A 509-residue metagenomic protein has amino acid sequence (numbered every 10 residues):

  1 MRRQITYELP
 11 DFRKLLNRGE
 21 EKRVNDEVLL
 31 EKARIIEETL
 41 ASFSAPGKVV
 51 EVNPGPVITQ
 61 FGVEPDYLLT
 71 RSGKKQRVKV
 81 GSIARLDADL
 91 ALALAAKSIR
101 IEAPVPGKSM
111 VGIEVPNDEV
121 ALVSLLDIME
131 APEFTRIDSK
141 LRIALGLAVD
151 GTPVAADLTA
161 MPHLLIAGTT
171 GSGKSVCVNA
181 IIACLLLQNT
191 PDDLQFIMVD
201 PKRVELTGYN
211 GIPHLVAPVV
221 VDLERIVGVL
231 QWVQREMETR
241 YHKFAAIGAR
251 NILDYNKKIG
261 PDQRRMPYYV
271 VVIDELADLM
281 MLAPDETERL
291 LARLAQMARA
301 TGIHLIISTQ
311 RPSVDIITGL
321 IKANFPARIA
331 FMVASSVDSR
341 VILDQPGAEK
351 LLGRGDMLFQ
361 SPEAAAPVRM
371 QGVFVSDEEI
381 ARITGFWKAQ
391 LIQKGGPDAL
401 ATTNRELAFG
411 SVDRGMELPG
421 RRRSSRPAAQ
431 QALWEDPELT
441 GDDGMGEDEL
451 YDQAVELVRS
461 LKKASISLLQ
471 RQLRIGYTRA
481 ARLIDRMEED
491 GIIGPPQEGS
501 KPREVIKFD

Functional and structural regions predicted by a protein language model:
M1-A155, A160-H163, T190, N404-D442 (+1 more regions): Low-complexity, intrinsically disordered P/S/T-rich segments
M1-P10, I58-Q60, S82, D89-A93 (+11 more regions): P-loop NTPase catalytic phosphate-binding loop
L16-R23, K74, A217, V221 (+2 more regions): Short coil/turn segments at secondary-structure junctions
F43, R240, F244-I247, Q390 (+1 more regions): Solvent-exposed amphipathic alpha-helical surface segments
Y67, P312-S313, R471-G476: Conserved short loop/turn motifs at secondary-structure junctions
N251-D254, A432-L433: A detector of tandemly repeated sequence units and domain arrays
K258-P261: Conserved helix/coil segment N-terminal to the catalytic DExD/H
R264, Y268, M280-L282, E288-R293 (+3 more regions): Conserved P-loop NTPase motor module
